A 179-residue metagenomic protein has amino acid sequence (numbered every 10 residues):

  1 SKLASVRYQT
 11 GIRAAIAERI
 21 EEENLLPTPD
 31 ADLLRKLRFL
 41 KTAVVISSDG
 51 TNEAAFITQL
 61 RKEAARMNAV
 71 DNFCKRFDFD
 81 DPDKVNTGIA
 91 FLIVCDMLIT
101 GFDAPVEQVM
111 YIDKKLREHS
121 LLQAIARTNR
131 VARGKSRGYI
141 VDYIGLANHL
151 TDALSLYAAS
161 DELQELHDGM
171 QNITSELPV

Functional and structural regions predicted by a protein language model:
S1-V179: RecA-like P-loop NTPase motor core of helicase/translocase proteins
